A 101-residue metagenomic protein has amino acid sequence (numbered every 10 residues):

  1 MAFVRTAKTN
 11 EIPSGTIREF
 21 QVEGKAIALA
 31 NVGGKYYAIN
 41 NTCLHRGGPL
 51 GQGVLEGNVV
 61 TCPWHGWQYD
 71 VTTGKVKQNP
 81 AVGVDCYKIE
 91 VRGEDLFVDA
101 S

Functional and structural regions predicted by a protein language model:
M1-G57, D70-V71, K75, G83-S101: N-terminal pre-ligand scaffold of iron-sulfur
C43, C62-H65: Short cysteine clusters
P80: Glycine/small-residue-rich loop that forms an oxyanion/phosphate-binding "nest" at active or ligand-binding sites
